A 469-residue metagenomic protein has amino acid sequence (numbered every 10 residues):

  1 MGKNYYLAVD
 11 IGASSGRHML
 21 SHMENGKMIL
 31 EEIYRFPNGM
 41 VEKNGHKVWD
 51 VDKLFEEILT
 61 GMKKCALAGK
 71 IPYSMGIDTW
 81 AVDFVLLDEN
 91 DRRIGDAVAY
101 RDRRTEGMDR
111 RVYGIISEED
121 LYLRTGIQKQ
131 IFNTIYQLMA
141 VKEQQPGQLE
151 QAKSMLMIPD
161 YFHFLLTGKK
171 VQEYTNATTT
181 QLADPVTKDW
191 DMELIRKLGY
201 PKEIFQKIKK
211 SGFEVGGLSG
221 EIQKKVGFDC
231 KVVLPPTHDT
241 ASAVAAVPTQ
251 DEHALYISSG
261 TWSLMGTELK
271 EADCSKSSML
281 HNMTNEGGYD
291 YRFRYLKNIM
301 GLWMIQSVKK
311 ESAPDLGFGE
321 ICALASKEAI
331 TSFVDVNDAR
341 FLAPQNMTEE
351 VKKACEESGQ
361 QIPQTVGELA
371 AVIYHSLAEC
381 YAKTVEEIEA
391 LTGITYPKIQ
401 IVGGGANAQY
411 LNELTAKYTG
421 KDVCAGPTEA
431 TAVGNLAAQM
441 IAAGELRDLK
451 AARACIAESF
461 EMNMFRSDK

Functional and structural regions predicted by a protein language model:
M1-G95, L123, Q151, Q223-V232 (+2 more regions): N-terminal glycine/serine-rich phosphate-binding loop of ATP-dependent small-molecule kinases, especially carbohydrate
G2, L7-A8, L20, Y113-G126 (+8 more regions): Active-site core segments that coordinate phosphate-bearing ligands/cofactors across diverse enzyme families
D10, A97, N133, S154 (+3 more regions): Small/polar loops that bind or transfer phosphate-bearing groups
K43, K63, L67-Y100, T125-F132 (+2 more regions): Short beta-strand-loop/turn "lid" adjacent to the catalytic site in phosphate-handling enzymes
I71-T79, S154, K207, L391-G403: Short glycine-rich phosphate-binding loop at a beta-alpha junction
V98, D102-I115: Short alpha-helix plus adjacent loop in nuclease-associated cores
M192, L198-S211, L436: A conserved helix-loop-beta module that forms one wall/lid of the active-site cleft in ATP-utilizing catalytic domains
